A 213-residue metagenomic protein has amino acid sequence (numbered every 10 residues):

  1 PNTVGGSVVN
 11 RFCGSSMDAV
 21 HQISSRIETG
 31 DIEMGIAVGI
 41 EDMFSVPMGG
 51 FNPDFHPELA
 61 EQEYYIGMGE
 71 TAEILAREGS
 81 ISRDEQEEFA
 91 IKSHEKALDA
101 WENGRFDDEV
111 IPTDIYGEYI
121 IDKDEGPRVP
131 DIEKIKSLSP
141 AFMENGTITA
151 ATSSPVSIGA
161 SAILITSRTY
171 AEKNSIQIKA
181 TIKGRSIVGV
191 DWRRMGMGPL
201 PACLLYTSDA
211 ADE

Functional and structural regions predicted by a protein language model:
P1, N52-I74, Y119-K136, M195: Active-site-proximal gating segment of KS-fold condensing enzymes and close homologs
P1-I32, E63-E70, I132-P155: Conserved catalytic cysteine-centered active-site region of acyl-thioester-dependent Claisen-condensing enzymes
G5-N10, G35-E41, E85-K92, V110-I115 (+1 more regions): Beta-strand segments within the central parallel beta-sheet cores of soluble alpha/beta enzyme folds
R11-I40, A76-F106, A162-T169: Active-site-proximal alpha-helical scaffold in enzymes
E28-G79: Flexible glycine-/small-residue-enriched beta->alpha junction loops that bind anionic phosphate/pyrophosphate groups
E85-K173, I178: N-terminal extracellular/periplasmic Venus flytrap/periplasmic-binding protein-like
E172-L205: Glycine- and Gly-Pro-enriched alpha-helical subdomains that act as flexible, kink-prone "lid/hinge" or packing modules
Y206-E213: Conserved small/polar residues in nucleotide/adenosyl-binding loops
